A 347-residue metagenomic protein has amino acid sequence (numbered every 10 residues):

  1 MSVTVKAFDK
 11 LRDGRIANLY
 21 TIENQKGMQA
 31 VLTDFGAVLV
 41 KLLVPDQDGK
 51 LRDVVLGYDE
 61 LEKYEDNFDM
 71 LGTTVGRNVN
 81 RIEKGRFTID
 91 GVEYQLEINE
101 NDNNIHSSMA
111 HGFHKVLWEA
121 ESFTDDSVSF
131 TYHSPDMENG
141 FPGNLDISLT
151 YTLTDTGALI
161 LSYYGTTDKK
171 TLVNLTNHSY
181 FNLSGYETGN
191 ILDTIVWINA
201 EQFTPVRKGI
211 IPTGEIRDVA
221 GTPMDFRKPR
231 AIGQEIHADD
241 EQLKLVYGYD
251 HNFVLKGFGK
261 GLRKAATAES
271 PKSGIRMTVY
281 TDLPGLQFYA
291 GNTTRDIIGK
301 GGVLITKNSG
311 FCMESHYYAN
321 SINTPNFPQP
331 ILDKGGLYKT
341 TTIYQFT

Functional and structural regions predicted by a protein language model:
M1-T347: An exposed, glycine/acidic-rich loop-and-rim segment of catalytic or binding clefts
